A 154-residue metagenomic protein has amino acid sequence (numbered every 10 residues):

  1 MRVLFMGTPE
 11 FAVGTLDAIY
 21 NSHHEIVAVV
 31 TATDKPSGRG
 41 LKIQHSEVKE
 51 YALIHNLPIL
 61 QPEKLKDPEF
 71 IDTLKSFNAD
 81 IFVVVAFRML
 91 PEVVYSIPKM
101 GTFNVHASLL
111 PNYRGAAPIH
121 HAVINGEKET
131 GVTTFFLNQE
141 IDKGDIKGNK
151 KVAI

Functional and structural regions predicted by a protein language model:
M1-G40: N-terminal Rossmann-like dinucleotide-binding module
M1-L4, N78-F82: Short active-site oxyanion
P9-F11, E63-K66, A86-M89: Short beta->alpha connector loops
F11, P36, K66, P111 (+1 more regions): Glycine-/small-residue-rich active-site loops that bind phosphorylated ligands and cofactors
V13, D17-N21, I71-K75, E92: Amphipathic, non-transmembrane alpha-helical secondary structure
G14, E47, E69, M89 (+1 more regions): Short Gly/charged-rich anion-binding patches and loops
N21-E25, A32, I81-I154: Donor/substrate-binding cores of folate-linked one-carbon enzymes
P36-D80: N-terminal glycine-/serine-/threonine-rich beta1-alpha1-beta2 phosphate-ribose binding loop of Rossmann-like
